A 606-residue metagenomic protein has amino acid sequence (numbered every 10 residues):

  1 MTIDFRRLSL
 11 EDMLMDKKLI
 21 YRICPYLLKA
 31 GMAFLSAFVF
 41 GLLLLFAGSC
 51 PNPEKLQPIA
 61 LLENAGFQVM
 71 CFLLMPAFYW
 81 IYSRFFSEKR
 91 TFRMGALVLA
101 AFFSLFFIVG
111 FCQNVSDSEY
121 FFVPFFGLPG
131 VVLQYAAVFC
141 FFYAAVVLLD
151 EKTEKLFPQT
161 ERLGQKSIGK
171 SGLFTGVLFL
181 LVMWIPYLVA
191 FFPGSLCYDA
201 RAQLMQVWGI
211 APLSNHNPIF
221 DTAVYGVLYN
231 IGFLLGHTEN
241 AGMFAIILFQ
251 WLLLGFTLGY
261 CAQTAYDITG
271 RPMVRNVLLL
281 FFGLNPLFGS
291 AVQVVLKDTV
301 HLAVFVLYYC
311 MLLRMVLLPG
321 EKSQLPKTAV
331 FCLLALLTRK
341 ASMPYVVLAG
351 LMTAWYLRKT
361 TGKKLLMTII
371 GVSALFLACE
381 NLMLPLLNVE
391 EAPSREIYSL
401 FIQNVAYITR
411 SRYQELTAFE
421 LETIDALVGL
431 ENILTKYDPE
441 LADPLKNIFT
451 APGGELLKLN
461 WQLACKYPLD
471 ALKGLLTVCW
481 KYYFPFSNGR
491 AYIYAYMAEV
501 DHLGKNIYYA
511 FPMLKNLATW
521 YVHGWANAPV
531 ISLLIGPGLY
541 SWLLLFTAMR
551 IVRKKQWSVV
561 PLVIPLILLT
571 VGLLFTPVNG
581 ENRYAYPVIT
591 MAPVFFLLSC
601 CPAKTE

Functional and structural regions predicted by a protein language model:
E54-F72, A241-A245, T477-V563: Membrane-interface anchor segments at the N-terminal boundary of transmembrane helices in multi-pass membrane enzymes
R90-F92, L173-T175, C261-L284, L302-A303 (+1 more regions): Transmembrane-helix signature of polytopic, membrane-embedded enzymes that assemble or transfer cell-envelope glycans
A144, W208, Y260, H301-L318 (+3 more regions): Specific aromatic-rich, kink-prone transmembrane helix
F191-Q203, P212-L228, G236-A241, P587: Extracytoplasmic catalytic/substrate-binding loops of multi-pass membrane glycan-assembly enzymes
Y198, S290-V300: Short acidic/glycine- and proline-prone juxtamembrane loop motifs at membrane-interface regions of multi-pass membrane
L248-T269, L307: Transmembrane-helix motifs of polytopic, lipid-linked glycan transferases
L325-R339, G350-L351, V372-F376: Membrane-interface alpha helices of multi-pass inner-membrane proteins
P385-Y509: Membrane-proximal stem/loop segments at transmembrane-domain junctions that anchor or position
